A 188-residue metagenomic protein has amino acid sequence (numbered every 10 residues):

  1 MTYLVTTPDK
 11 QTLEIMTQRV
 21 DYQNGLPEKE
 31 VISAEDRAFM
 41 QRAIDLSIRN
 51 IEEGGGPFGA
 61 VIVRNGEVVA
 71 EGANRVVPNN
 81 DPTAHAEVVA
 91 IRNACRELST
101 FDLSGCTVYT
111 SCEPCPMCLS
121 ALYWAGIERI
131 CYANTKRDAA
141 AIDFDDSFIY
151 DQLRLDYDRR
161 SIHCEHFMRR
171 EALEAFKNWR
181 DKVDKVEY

Functional and structural regions predicted by a protein language model:
T2-N50, A121-Y188: Zinc-dependent deaminase
A34, G56-P57, V77-H85, E113 (+2 more regions): Residues at secondary-structure transition points
A38, E67, V89: Active-site phosphate/pyrophosphate-handling residues
F58-V63: Short beta-strand scaffold segments in enzyme catalytic cores
R64-N65, R92: A cytosolic small-molecule/anion-sensing beta-strand core signal
V69-V76: Short beta->alpha transition motifs characteristic of CBS
V76, T110, N134: Residues that line or immediately flank small-molecule/substrate-binding pockets and catalytic motifs
A84, V88-A125: Helix-adjacent hinge/juxtasegments
